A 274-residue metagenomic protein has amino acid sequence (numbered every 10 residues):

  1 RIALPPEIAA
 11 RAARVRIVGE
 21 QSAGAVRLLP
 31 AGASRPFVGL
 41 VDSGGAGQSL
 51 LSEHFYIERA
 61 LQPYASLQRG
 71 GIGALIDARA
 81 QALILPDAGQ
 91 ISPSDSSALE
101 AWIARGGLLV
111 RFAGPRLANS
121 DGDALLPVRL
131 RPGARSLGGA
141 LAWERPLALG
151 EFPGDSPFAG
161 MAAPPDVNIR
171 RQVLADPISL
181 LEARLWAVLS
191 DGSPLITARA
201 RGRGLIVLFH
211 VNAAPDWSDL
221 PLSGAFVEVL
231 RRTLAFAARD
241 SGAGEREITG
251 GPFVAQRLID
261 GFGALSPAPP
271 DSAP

Functional and structural regions predicted by a protein language model:
R1-P274: N-linked glycosylation sequons
